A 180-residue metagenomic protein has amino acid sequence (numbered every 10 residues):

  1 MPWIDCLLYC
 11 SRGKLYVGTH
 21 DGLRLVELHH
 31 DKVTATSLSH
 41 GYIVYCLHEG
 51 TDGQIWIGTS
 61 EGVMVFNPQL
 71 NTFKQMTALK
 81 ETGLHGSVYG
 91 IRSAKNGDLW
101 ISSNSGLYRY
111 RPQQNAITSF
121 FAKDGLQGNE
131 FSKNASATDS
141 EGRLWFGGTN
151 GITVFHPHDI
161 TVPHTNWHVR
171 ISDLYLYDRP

Functional and structural regions predicted by a protein language model:
M1, T36-Y45, T59-E61, F66 (+1 more regions): Residue-level "micro-hotspots" composed of small/polar
W3-C6, V17: Solenoidal tandem-repeat scaffolds enriched in leucines and small polar residues
C10: Anaerobic metallocofactor- and corrinoid-dependent redox/one-carbon enzyme cores, especially those from methanogenesis
